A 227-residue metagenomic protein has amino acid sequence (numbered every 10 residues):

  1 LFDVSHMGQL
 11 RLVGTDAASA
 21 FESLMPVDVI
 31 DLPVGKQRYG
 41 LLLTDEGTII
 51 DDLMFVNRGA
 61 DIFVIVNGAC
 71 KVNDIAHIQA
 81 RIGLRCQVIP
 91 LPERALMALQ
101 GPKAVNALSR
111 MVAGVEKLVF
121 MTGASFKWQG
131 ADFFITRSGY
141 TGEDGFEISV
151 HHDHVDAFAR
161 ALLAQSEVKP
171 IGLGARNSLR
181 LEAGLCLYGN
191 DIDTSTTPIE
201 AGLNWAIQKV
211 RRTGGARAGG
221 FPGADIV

Functional and structural regions predicted by a protein language model:
L1-G40, T48, L173: Acidic, proline/glycine-enriched N-terminal capping motif
D3, D52, E147: Acidic active-site catalytic centers that drive phospho-/nucleotidyl reactions and related ester hydrolyses
R11-P26, I50-M54, A98-A107, A164: Charged, low-complexity, helix/coiled-coil-prone segments
V27-R81: Well-ordered mid-protein domain cores that form the structural environment of catalytic cofactors
R58-V227: Conserved, structured C-terminal
